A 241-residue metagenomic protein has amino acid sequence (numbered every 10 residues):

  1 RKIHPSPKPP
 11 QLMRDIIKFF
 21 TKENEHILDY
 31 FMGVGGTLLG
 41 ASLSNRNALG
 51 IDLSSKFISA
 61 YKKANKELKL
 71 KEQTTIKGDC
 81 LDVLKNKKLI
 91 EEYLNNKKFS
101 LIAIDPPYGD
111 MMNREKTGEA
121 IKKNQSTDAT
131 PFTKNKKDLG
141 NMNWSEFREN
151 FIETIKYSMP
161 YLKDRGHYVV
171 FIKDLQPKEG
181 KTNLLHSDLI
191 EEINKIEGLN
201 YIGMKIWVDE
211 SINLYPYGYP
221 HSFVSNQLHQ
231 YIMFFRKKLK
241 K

Functional and structural regions predicted by a protein language model:
R1-K241: Class I S-adenosyl-L-methionine-dependent methyltransferase catalytic core
